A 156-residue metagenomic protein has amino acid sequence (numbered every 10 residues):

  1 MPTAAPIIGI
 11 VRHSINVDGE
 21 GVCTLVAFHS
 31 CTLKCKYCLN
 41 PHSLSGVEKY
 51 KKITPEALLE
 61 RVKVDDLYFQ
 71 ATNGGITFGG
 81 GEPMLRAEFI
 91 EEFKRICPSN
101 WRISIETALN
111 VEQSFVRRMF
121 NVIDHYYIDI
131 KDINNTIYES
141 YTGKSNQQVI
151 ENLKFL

Functional and structural regions predicted by a protein language model:
M1-Y50, V64-Q70: N-terminal [4Fe-4S]-dependent radical SAM core
K63-L67, T72-G75, G79-L156: Conserved AdoMet/S-adenosylmethionine-binding subsite of the radical SAM
